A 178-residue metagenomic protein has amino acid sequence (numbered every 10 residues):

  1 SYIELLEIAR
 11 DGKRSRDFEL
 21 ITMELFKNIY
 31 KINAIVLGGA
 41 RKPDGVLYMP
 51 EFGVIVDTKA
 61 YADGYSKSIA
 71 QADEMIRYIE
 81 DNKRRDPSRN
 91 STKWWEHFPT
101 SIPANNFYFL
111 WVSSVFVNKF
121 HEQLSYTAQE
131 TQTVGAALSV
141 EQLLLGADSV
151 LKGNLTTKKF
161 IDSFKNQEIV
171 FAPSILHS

Functional and structural regions predicted by a protein language model:
S1-H177: Catalytic core segments in nucleotide and nucleic-acid processing enzymes
